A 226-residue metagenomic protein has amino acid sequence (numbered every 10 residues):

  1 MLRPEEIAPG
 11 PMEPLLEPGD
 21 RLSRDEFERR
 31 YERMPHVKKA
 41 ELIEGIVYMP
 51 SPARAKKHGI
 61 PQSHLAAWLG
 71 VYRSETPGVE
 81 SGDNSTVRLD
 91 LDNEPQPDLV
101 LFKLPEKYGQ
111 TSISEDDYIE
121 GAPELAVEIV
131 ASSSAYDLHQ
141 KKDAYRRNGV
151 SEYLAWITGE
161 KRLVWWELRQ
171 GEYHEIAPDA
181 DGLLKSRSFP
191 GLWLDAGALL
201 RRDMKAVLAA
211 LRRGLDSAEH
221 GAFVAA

Functional and structural regions predicted by a protein language model:
M1-A226: Gly/Pro/Ser/Thr-rich low-complexity, intrinsically disordered segments predominantly at protein N-termini
